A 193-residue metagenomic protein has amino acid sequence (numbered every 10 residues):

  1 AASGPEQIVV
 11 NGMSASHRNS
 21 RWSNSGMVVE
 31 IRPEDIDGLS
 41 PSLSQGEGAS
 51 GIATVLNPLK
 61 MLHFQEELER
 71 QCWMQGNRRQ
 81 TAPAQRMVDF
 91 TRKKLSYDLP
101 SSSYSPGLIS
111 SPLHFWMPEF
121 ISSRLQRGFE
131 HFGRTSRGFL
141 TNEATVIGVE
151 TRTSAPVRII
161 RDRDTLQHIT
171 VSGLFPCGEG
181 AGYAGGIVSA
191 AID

Functional and structural regions predicted by a protein language model:
A1-D193: Residues forming the flavin
